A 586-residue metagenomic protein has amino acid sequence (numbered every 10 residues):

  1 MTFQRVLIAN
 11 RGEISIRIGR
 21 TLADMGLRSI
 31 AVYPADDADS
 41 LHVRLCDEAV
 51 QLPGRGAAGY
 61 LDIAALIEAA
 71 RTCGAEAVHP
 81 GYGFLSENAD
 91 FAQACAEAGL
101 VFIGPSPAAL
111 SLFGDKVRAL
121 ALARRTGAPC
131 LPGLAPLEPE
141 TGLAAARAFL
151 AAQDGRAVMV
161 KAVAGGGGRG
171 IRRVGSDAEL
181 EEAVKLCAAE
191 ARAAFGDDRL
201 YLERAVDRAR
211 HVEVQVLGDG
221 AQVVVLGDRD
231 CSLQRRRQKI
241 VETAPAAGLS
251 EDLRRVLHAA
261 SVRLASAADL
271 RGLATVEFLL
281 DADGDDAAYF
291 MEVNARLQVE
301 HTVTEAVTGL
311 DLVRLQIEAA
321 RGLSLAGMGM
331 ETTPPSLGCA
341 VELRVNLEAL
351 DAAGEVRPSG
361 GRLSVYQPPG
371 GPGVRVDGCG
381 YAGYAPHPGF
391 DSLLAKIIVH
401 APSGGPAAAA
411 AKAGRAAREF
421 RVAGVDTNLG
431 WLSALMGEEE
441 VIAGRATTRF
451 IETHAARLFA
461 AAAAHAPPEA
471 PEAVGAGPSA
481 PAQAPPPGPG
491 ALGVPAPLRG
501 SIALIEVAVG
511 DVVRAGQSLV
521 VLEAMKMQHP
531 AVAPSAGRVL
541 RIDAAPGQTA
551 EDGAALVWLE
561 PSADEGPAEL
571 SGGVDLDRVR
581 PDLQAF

Functional and structural regions predicted by a protein language model:
M1-V276, L280-H301: N-terminal beta-alpha lobe that positions the nucleotide/phosphoryl donor in ATP/NTP-coupled carboxylate activation
F84, N88, L112, P139 (+6 more regions): A glycine-rich phosphate-binding loop feature that marks nucleotide/adenosyl-phosphate handling sites
M159, L498, M525-M527: Methionine-biased hydrophobic packing positions in alpha-helices, especially within tandem helical repeat solenoids
T302-G493, R499, Q548-F586: Catalytic cores of soluble metabolic enzymes centered on carboxylation/carboxyl-transfer
A496, A533: Conserved strand-loop elements at the edges of beta-sheets that form or border functional pockets
P497, L504-V512, R541-P546: Short histidine-centered loop motifs in beta-beta connectors
D511-V532, A550-E565: Short hydrophobic beta/alpha edge segments that flank linear recognition/processing sites
